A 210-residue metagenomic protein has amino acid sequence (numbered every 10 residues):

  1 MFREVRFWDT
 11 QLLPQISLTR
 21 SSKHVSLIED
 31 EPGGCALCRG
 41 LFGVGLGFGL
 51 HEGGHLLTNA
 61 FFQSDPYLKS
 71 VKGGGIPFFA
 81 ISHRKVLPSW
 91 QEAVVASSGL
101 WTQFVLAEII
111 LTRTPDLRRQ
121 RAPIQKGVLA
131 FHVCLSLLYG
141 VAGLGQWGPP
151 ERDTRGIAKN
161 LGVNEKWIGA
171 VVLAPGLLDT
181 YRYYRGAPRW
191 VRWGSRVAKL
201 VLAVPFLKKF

Functional and structural regions predicted by a protein language model:
F2-E4, W8-D9, Q15-S22, A80-G186: Metalloprotease/metallohydrolase-associated module, dominated by Zn2+-dependent proteases
W8, I76-F78, V204: Short, aromatic- and cysteine-enriched interfacial helices/patches that mediate contacts at lipid membranes
L12, H24-E52, A60, P115: Cationic, glycine-rich low-complexity segments
E31, C35-G43, Q91-V95, K126-A130 (+3 more regions): Alpha-helical transmembrane segments of integral membrane proteins
R39-G43, G47, Q103, A107 (+3 more regions): Hydrophobic alpha-helical membrane-embedded or membrane-associated segments
L41-P88: Small-residue-rich helix-interface/hinge motifs
L56, A60-L68, P115-R119, G148 (+1 more regions): Transmembrane helix-loop junctions in multipass membrane proteins, especially transporters and channels
I168-F210: Terminal transmembrane helical module of multi-pass membrane proteins
